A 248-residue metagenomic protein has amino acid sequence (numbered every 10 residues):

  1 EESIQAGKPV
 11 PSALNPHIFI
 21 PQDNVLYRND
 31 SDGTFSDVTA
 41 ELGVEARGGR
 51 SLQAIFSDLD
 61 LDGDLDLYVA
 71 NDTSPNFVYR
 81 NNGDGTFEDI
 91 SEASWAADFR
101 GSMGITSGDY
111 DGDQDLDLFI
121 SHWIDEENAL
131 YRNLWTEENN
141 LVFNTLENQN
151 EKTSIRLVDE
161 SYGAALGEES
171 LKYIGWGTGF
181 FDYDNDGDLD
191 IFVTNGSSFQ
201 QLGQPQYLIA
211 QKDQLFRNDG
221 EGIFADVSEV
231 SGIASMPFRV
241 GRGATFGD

Functional and structural regions predicted by a protein language model:
E1-D248: Acidic, glycine/proline-rich Ca2+-coordinating loop motifs
